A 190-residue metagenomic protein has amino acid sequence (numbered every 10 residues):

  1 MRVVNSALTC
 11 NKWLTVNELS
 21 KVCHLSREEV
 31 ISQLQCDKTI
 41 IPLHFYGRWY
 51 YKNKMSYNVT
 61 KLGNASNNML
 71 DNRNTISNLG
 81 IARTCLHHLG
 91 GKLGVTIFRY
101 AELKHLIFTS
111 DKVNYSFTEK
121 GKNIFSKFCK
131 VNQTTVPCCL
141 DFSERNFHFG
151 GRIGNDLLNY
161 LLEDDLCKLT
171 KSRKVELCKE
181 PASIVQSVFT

Functional and structural regions predicted by a protein language model:
M1, T15, F45-A65, K112-C129 (+1 more regions): Short, cationic-aromatic polyanion-contact patches
M1-L25, H44: N-terminal helix-turn-helix DNA-binding core of bacterial DNA-binding proteins
A7-N11, G91, D111, E163 (+1 more regions): Short helix-capping/hinge SLiMs at alpha-helix to coil transitions
K12-V22, L70-L89, T109, Q133-R145: Short acidic, hydrophobic short linear motifs in intrinsically disordered regions
H24-C36, H87-K104, T109, F147-E163: Short amphipathic alpha-helical interaction segments
I40-I41, F108, K168: Short beta-strand(s) of the beta-wing in winged-helix/HTH DNA-binding folds
R48-T96: Charged, helix-prone or intrinsically disordered regulatory segments positioned adjacent to compact structured domains
V131-T190: Charged, low-complexity intrinsically disordered regulatory/assembly segments
